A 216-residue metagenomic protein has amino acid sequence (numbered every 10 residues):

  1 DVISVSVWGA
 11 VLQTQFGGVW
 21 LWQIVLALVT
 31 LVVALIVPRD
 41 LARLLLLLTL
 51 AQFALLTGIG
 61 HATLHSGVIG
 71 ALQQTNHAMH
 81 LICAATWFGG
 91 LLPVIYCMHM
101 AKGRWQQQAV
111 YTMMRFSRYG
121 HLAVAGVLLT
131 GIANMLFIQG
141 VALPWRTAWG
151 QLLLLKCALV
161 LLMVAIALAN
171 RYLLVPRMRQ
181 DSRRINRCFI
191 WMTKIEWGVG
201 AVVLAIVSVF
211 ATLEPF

Functional and structural regions predicted by a protein language model:
D1-F216: Polytopic transmembrane helical bundles with strong interfacial aromatic enrichment
